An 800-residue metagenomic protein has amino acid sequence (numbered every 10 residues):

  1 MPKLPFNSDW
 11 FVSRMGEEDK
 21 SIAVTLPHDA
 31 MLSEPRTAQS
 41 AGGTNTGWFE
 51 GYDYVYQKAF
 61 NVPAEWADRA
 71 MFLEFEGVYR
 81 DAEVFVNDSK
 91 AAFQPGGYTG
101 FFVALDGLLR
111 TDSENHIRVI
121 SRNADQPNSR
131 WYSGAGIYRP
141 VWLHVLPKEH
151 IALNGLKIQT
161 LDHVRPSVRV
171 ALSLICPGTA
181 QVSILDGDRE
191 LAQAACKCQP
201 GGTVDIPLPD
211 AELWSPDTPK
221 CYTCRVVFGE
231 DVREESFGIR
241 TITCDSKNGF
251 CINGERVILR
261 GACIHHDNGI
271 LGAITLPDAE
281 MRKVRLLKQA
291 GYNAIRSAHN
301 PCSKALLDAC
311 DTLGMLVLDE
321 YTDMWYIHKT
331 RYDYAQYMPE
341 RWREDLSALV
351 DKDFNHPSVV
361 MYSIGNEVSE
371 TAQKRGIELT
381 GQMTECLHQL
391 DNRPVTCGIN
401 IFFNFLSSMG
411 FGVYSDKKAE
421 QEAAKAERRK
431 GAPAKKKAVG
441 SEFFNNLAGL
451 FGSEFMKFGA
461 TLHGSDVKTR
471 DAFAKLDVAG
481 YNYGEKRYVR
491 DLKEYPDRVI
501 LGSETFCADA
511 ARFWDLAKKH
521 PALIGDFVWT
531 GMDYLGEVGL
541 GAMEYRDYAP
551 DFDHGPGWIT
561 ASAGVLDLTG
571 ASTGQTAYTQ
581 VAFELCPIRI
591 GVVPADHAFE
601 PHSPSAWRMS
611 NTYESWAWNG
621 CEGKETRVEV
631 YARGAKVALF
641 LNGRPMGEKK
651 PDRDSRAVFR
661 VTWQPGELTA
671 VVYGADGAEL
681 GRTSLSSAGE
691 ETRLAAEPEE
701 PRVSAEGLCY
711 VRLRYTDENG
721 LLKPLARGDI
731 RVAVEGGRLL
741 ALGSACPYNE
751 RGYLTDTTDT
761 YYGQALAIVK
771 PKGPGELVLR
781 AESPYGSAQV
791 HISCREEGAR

Functional and structural regions predicted by a protein language model:
K3-G16, T46, G51-A152, C176-P177 (+5 more regions): Accessory beta-strand-rich segments of carbohydrate-active enzymes
L4-P5, F11-M15, V78, Q126 (+4 more regions): Substrate-binding clefts and catalytic carboxylate motifs of secreted carbohydrate-active enzymes
P35-V62, W66-F75, Y79-V86, A92-P95 (+9 more regions): Active-site-adjacent substrate/metal-binding segments within catalytic domains of carbohydrate-active enzymes
L105, D205-W214, V658-W663, L754-G773: Short, hydrophobic beta-strand segments
R110-D112, S173-D245, T662-P665, G674 (+1 more regions): Extended acidic/polar, glycine-enriched regions that form or flank non-catalytic beta-rich accessory modules
S121, V226-F228, V672, Y715 (+1 more regions): Conserved structural position at the C-terminal beta-strand of extracellular beta-sandwich adhesion modules
T179-Q181, D217-C221, E625-R627, R633-A635 (+3 more regions): Short flexible loop/turn segments that cap and initiate beta-strands
V232-F237, G677-A688, S787-E796: Edge beta-strands of extracellular beta-sandwich domains
